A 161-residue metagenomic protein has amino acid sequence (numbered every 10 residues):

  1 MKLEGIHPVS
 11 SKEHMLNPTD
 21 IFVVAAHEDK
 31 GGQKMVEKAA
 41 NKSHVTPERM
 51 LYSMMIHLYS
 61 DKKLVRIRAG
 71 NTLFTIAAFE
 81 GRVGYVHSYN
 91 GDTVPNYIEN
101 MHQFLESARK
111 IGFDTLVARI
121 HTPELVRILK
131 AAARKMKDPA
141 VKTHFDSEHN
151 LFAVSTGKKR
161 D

Functional and structural regions predicted by a protein language model:
M1-M50: Short amphipathic alpha-helix that is part of the acyltransferase structural core
K34-S43, T115-H121, K142-H144: Short glycine-rich, low-complexity/disordered patches
M55-I56: N-terminal prepro-regions of secreted/extracellular proteins
Y59-V94, T156: Conserved donor-binding loop and adjoining core beta-sheet/short helix segment in diverse acyl/aminoacyl transferases
E80-K137: Acyl-donor binding region in acyl/amide transferases
I128-K130, N150-T156: Short secondary-structure transition/capping segments
K135-A153: Conserved catalytic-core motifs of GNAT/GCN5-like acyltransferases
K158-D161: Short, charged/polar, Gly/Pro-enriched secondary-structure boundary elements
